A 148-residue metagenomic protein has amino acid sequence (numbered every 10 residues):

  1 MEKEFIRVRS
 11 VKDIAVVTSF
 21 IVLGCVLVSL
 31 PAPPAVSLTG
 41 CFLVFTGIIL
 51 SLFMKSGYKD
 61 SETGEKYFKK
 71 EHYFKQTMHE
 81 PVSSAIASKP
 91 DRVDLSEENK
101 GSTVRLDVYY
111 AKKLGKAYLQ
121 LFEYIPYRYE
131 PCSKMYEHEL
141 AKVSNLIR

Functional and structural regions predicted by a protein language model:
M1-S10, M78, L140-R148: Mixed-charge, Lys/Arg-enriched low-complexity segments
F5-V11, T39-H72: Transmembrane-cytosolic junction motif
V11-L30, L43-F45: Canonical alpha-helical transmembrane segments of integral membrane proteins
L23, L106-V108, L119: Hydrophobic beta-strand residues in large extracellular and virion-surface proteins
S29-L38: Membrane-helix interface and helix-disruption motif detector
L38-F42, V93-S96: Extended non-catalytic scaffold regions that mediate assembly and binding in large macromolecular machines
G57-R105, Y109-A111: Cytosolic juxtamembrane segments of membrane proteins
K113-R148: A membrane-cytosol interface segment of integral membrane proteins
